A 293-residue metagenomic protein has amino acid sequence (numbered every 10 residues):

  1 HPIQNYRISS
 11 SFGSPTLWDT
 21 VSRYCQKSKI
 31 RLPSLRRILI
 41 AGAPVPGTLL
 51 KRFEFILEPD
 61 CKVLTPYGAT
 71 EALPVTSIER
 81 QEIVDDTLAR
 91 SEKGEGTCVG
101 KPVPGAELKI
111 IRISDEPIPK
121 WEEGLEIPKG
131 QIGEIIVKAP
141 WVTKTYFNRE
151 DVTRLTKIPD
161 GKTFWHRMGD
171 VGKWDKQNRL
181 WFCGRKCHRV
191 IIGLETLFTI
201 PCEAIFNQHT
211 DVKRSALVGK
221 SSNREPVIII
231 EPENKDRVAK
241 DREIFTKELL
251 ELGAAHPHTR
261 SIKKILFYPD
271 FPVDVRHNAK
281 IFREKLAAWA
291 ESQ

Functional and structural regions predicted by a protein language model:
H1-S9: Conserved ATP-dependent adenylate/AMP-binding module captured primarily in the ANL superfamily
I8-G13, S22-G94, E107: Gly/Ser/Thr-rich phosphate-binding loop
A41, L50-K51, A69, V75-I78 (+9 more regions): Active-site glycine/GP-rich loop and adjacent strand/helix microenvironment that borders small-molecule binding pockets
P44, P66, E79-R80, D85-N148 (+1 more regions): Adenylate-forming AMP-binding core of the ANL superfamily, especially NRPS adenylation
P117, L125-I192, T196-T199, Q208: Conserved ATP-binding/catalytic segment of the ANL
K120-E122, G169-V171, Q208-E233, S261-K263: C-terminal boundary motif of the adenylate-forming
V190, A216-V218, L250-Q293: Conserved C-terminal "lid"/linker of ANL adenylate-forming enzymes
T196, H209-R214, P232-P269: Conserved C-terminal helical docking segment of ANL/AMP-forming enzymes that engages the acyl-acceptor during
